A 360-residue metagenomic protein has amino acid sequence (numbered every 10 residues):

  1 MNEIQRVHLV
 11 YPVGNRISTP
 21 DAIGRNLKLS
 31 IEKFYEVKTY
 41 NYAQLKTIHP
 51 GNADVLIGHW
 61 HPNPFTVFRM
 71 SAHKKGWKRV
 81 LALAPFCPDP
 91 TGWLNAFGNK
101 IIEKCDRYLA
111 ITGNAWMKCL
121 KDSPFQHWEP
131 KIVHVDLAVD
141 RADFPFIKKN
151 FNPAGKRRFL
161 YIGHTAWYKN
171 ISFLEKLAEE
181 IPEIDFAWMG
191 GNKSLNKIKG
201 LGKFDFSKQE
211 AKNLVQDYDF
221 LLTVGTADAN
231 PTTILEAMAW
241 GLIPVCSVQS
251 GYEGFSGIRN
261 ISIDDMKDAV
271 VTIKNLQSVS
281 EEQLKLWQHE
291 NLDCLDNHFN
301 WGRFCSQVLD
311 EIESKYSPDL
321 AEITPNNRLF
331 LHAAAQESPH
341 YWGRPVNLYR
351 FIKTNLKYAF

Functional and structural regions predicted by a protein language model:
M1-P62: N-terminal pre-catalytic "stem/leader" segment of glycosyltransferase-like enzymes
G92, K104-P130: A short, active-site helix/loop in glycosyltransferases that binds the activated sugar's phosphate group
G92-W93, H134-K156: Acidic anion/phosphate-binding donor-loop and adjacent secondary structure in glycosyltransferase catalytic cores
N150-K169, E175-E179: Conserved donor-binding/catalytic core segment of Leloir-type glycosyltransferases
T226: Aromatic "clamp/platform" in nucleotide-sugar-dependent glycosyltransferases that forms part of the donor/acceptor
L242-C246: Short hydrophobic beta-strand element within catalytic cores of glycosyltransferases and related nucleotide-activated
E253-N275: Change "using UDP/GDP/dTDP sugars" to "using nucleotide sugars
E281-G343: A charged, aromatic-enriched C-terminal amphipathic alpha-helix characteristic of glycosyltransferases across folds
